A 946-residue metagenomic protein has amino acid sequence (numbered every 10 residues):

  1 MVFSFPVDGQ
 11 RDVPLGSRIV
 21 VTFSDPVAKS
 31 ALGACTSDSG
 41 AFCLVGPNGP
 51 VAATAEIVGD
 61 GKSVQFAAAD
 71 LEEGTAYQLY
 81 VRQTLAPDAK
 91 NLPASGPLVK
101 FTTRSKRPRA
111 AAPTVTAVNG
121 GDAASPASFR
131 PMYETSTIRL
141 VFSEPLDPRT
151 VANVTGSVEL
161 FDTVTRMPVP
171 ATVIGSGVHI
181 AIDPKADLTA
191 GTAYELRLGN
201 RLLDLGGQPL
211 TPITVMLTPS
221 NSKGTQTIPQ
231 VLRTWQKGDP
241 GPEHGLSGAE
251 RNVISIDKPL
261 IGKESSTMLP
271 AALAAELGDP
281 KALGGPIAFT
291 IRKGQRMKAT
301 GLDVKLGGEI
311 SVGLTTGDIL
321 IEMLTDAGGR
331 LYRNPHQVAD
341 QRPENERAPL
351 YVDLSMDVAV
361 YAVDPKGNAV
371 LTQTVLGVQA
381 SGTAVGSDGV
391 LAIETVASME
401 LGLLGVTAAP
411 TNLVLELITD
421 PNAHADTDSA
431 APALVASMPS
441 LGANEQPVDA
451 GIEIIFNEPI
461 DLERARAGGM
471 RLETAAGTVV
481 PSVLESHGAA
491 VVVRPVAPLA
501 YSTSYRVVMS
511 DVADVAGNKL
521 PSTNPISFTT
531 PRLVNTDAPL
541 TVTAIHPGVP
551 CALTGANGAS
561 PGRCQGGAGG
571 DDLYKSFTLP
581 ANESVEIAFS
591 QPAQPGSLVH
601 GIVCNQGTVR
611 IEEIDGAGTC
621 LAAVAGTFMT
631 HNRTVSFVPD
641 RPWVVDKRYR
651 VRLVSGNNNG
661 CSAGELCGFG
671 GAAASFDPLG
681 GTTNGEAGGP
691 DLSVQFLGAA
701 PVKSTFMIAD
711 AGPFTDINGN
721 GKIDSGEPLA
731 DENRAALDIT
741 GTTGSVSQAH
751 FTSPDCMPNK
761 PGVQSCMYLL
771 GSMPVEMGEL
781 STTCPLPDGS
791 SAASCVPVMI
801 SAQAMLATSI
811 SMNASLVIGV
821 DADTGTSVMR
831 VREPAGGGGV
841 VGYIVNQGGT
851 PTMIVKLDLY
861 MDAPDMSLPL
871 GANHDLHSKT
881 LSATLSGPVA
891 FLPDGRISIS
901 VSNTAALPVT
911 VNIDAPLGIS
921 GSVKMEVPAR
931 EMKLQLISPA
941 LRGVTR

Functional and structural regions predicted by a protein language model:
M1-L15, V27-A34, A41-N48, D70-E73 (+15 more regions): Acidic, Ser/Thr/Gly/Pro-rich low-complexity segments and short DxT(G/T)-type signature motifs
I19-T22, R139-V141, I452-I454, E586: A short beta-strand segment in extracellular, disulfide-stabilized domains
V45-A55, V164-T172, A475-V483, G616-G626: Surface-exposed loop/edge segments in extracytoplasmic proteins
D60-Q65, S176-I182, H487-V493, H631-F637: Aromatic sugar-binding surface patches on proteins that engage polysaccharides or sugar-phosphate polymers
A68-G74, P184-L188, P495-S502, P639-W643: Short, flexible loop/turn segments at beta-strand junctions in immunoglobulin-like and fibronectin type III
S222-A433, M438, G442, G451 (+2 more regions): Extracytosolic secretory-pathway proteins
D353-P365, A380-A384, P432-D514, K519-L520 (+4 more regions): Secondary-structure-rich domain cores
